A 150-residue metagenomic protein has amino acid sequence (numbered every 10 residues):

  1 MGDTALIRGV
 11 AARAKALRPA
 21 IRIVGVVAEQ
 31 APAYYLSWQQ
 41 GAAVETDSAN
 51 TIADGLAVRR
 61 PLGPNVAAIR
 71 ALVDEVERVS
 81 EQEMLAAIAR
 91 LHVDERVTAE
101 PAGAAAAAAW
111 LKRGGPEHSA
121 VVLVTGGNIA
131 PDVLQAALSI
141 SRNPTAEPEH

Functional and structural regions predicted by a protein language model:
M1-H150: PLP-dependent amino-acid enzyme catalytic core
